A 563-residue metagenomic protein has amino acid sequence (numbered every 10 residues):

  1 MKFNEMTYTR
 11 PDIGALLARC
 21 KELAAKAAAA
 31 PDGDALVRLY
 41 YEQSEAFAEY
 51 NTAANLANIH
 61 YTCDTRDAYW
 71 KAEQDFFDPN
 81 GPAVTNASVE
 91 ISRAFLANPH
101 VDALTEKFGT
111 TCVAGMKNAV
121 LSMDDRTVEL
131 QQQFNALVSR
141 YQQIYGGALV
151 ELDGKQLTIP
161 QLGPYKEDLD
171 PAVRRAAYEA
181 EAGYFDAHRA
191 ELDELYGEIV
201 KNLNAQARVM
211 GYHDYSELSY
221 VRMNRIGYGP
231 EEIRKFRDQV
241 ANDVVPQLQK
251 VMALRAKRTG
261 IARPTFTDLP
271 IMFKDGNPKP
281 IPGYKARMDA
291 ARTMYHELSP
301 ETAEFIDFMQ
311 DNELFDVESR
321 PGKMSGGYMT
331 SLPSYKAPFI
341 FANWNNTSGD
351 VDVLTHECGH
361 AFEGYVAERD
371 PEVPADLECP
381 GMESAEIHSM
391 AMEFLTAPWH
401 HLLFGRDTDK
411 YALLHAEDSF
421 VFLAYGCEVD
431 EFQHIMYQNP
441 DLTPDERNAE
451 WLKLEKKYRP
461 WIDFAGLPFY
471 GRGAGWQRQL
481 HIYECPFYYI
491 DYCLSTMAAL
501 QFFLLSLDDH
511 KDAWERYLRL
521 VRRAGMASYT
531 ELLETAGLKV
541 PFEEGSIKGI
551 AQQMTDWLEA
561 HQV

Functional and structural regions predicted by a protein language model:
M1-P278: A well-structured
G115-K117, G227, E318, L354 (+6 more regions): C-terminal, non-catalytic "cap/extension" segments appended to globular domains
S122-M123, E179-H188, Y228-R234, L269-P280 (+4 more regions): Glycine- and acidic
Y196-H213, V251-R255, G359-R369, M390-D407: Long, well-ordered alpha-helical segments
P230-E231, L254, R258, L298-E301 (+4 more regions): Inter-helical turn/loop segments and adjacent helix faces that build the functional surface of alpha-helical bundle
N242-D243, A367-E368, C379-D407, H415-A416 (+2 more regions): Post-HExxH zinc-binding segment in Zn-dependent metallohydrolases
K274-S334, T347-S348: Auxiliary, metal-adjacent structural segments of Zn-dependent hydrolase domains
A342-E368, S389-M390, F394, F432 (+1 more regions): Active-site recognition of the HExxH zinc-binding catalytic motif
